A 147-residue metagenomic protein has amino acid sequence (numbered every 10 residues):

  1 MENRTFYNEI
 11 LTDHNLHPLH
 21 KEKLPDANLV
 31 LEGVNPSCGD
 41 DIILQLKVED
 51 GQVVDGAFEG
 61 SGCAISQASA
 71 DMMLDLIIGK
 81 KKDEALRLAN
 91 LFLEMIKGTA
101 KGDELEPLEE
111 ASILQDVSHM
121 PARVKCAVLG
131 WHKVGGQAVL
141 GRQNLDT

Functional and structural regions predicted by a protein language model:
M1-K21, P25, K82-T147: C-terminal binding/interaction regions
H17-D55, G60: Structured beta-strand/loop patches that form or line metal/cofactor-binding pockets in enzymes
C38, I65, H119-R123: Secondary-structure capping and boundary motifs in well-ordered enzyme cores
I42, D71, K125: Active-site phosphate/pyrophosphate-handling residues
G60, I78-G79, G130: A generic structural motif
S61-Q67: Short, thiol/selenol-centered motifs that function as redox-active sites or metal-ligating centers
Q67-A68, R87: Alpha-helical macromolecular-interaction surfaces
S69-G79: Alpha-helical support elements that line or immediately flank enzyme active sites and cofactor-binding pockets
